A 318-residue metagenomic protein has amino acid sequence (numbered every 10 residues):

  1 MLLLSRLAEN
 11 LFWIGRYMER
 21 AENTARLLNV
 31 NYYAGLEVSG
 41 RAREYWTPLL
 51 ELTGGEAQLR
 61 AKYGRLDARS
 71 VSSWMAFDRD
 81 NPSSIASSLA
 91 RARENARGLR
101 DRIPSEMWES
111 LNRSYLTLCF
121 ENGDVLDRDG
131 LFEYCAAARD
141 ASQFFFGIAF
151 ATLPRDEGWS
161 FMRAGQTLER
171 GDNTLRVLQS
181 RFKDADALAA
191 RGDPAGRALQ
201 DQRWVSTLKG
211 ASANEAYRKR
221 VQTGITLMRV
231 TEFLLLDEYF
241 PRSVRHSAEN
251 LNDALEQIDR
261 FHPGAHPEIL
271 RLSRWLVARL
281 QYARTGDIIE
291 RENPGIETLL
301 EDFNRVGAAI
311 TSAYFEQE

Functional and structural regions predicted by a protein language model:
M1-E318: Alpha-helical transmembrane segments and their helix-helix packing motifs
